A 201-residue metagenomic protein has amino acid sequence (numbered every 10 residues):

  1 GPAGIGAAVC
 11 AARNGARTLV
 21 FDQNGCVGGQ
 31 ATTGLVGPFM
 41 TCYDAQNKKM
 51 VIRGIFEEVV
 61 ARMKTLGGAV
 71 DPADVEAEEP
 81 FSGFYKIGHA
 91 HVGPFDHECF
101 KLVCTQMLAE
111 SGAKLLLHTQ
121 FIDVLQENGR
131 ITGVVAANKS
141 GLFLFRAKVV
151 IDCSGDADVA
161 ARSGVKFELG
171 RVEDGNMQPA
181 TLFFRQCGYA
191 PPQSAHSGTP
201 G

Functional and structural regions predicted by a protein language model:
G1-L19: N-terminal Rossmann-like FAD-binding beta1-loop-alpha1 element of flavoenzymes
P2-A3, G25-V27, I122-D123, G141 (+2 more regions): Solvent-exposed loop/turn segments at secondary-structure junctions within structured extracellular/periplasmic domains
A12, A109, A161: Anion (oxyanion) recognition and catalysis
A16-R17, Q23-D123, E127, Q178: Conserved N-terminal/central alpha/beta ligand/cofactor-binding core
N128-V134: Short, hydrophobic/aromatic-rich segments at coil-to-beta transitions
N138, S154, S163: Glycine-rich, N-terminal phosphate-binding loop of Rossmann-like dinucleotide-binding domains
S140-V149: Core beta-strand elements of the Rossmann-like FAD/NAD(P) dinucleotide-binding domain in flavoenzyme oxidoreductases
A157-G201: Rossmann-like dinucleotide-binding core of oxidoreductases
